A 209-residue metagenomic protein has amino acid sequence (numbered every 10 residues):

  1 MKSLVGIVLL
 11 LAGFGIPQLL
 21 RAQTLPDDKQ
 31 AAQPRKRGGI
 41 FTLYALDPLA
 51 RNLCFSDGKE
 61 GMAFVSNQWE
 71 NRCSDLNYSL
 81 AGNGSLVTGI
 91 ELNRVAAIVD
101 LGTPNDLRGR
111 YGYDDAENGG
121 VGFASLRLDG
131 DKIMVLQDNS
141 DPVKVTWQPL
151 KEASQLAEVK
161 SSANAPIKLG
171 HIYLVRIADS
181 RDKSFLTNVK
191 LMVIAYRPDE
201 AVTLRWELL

Functional and structural regions predicted by a protein language model:
M1-L4: Positively charged n-region of N-terminal signal peptides that target proteins for export
I7-G15: Bacterial N-terminal signal peptides
P17-A22: Boundary at the C-terminal end of the N-terminal hydrophobic targeting segment
Q23-L209: Surface-exposed, beta-sheet-biased, low-hydrophobicity segments with strongly acidic/polar composition
